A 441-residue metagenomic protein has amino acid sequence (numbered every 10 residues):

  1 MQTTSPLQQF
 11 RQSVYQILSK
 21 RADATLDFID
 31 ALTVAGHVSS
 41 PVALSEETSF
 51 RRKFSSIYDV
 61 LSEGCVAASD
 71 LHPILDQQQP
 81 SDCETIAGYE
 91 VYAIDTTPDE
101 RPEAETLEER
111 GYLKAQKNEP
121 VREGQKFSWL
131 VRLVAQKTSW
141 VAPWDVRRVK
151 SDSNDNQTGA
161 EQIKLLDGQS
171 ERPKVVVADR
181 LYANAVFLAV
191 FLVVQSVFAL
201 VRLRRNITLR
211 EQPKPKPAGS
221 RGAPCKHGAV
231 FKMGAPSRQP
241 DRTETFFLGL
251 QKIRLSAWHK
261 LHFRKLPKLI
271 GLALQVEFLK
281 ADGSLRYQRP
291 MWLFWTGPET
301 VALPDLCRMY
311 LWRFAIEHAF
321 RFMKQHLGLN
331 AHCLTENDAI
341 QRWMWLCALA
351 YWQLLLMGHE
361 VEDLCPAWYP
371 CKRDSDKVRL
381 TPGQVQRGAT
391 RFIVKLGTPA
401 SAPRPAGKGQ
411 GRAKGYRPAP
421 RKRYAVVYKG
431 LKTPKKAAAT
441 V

Functional and structural regions predicted by a protein language model:
M1-L75: Gly/serine-rich nucleotide phosphate-binding loop at the start of the catalytic core of nucleotide/ADP-ribose-handling
M1-R21, H37, E105, Q136-V441: Single, function-defining residue in the core of a domain
D27-A31, W129, C347-Y351: Contiguous, well-ordered alpha-helical segments that form the cores/surfaces of helical PPI scaffolds
D27-S40, S69-D76, K114, N118-R122 (+3 more regions): Short N-terminal helix-initiation segments at or just after the protein's N-terminus
I29, P41, F54, G88-A93 (+2 more regions): A common structural microfeature
L32, T48, Q78-D82, V134 (+1 more regions): Hydrophobic, Leu/Ile/Phe/Ala-enriched alpha-helical segments that form helix-helix packing faces
L44, D95, L130, A199 (+1 more regions): A residue-level signal for conserved active-site and pocket-lining positions in enzyme catalytic cores
V60-K137, L261: Active-site-proximal, Lys/Arg-enriched surface segment that forms a nucleic-acid-binding/basic interface patch
